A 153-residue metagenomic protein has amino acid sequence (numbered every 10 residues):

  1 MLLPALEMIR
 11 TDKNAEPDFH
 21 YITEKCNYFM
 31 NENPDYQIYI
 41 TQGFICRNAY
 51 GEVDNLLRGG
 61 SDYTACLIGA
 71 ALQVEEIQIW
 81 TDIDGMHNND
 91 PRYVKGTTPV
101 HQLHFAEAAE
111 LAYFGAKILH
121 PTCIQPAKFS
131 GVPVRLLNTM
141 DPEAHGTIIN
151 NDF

Functional and structural regions predicted by a protein language model:
M1-I124: Nucleotide/pyrophosphate-binding catalytic subdomain
A109-F153: A conserved active-site cap/scaffold subdomain adjacent to cofactor or substrate pockets
